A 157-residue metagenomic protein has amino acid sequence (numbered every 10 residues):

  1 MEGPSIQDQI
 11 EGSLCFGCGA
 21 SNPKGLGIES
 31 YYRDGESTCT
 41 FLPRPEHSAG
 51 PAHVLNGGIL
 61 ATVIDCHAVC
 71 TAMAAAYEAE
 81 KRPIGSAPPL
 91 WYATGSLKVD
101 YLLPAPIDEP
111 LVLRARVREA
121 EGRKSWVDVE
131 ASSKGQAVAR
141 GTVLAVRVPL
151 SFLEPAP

Functional and structural regions predicted by a protein language model:
M1-P51: Non-catalytic linker/capping segments at the edges of enzyme domains
M1-Q7, L103-P157: HotDog/MaoC-like acyl-thioester-processing domains
G27, T94-S96, W126, R140: Hydrophobic residues on conserved beta-strands that form the core of alpha/beta folds
T38-A75: A conserved, well-ordered hydrophobic junction motif at loop->secondary-structure transitions
F41-P43, Y101, R147: Hydrophobic residues in beta-strands and at strand termini
C70-V112: Hydrophobic beta-strand-centered segment that forms part of the acyl-chain substrate-binding groove
